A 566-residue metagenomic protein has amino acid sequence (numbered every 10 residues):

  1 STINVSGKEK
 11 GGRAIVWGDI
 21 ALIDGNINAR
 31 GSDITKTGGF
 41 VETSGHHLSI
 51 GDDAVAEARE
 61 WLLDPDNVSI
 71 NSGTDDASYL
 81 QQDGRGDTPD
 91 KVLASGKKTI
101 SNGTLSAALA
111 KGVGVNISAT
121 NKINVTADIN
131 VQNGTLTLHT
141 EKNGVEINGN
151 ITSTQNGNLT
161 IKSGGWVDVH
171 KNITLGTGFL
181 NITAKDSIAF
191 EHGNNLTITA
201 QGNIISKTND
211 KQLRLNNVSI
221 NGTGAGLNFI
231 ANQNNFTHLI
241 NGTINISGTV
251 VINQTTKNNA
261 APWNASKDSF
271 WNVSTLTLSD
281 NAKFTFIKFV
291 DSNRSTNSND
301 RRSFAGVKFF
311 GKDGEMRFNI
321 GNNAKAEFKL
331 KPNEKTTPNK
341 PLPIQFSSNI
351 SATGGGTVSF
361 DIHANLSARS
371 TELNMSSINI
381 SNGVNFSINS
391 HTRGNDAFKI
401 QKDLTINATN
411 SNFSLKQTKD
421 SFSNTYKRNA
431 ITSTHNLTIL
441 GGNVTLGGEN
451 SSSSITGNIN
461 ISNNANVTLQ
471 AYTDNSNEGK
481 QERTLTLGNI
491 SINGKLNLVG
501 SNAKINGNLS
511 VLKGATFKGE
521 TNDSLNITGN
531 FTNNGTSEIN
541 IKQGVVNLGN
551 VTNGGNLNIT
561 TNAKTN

Functional and structural regions predicted by a protein language model:
S1-N281, T285-K288, N293-S377, S381-D403 (+8 more regions): Extracellular and secretory-pathway beta-repeat/beta-biased strand scaffolds
